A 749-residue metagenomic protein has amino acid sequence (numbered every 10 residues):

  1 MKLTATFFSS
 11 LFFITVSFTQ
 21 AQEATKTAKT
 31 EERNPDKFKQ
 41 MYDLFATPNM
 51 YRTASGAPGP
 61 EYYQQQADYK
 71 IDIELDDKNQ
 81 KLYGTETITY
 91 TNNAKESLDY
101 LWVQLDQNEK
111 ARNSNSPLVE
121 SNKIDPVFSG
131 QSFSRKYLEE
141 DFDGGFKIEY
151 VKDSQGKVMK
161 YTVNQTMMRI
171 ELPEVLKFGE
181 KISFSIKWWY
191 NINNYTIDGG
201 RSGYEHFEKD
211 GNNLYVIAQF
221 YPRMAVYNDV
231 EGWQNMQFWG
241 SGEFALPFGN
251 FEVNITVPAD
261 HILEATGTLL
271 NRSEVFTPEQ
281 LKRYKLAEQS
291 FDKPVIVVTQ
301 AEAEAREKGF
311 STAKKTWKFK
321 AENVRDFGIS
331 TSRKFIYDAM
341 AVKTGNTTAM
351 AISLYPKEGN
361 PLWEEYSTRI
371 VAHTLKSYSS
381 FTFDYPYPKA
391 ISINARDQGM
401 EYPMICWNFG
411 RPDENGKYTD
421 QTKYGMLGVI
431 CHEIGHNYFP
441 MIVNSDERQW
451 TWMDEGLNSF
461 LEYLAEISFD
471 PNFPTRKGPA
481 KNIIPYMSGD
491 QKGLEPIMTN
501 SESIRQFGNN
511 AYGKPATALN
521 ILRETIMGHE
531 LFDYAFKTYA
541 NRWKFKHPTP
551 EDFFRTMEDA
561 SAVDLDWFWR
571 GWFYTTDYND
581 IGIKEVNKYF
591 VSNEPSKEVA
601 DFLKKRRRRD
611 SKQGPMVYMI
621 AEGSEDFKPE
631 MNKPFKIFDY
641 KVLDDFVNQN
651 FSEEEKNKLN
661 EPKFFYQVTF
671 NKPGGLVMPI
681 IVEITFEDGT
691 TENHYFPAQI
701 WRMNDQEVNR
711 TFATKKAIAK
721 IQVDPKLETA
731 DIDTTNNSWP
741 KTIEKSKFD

Functional and structural regions predicted by a protein language model:
A24-E32, D72, K81, T91 (+6 more regions): A surface-exposed beta-strand-loop module
T27-Q104: Early extracytoplasmic/domain-onset interaction patches
E32-T53, A67, F319, A351-N648: Hydrophobic alpha-helical and helix-loop surface patches within well-folded domains that function as non-catalytic
E86-I88, N92, L105-Q107, E180-N194 (+3 more regions): Short, hydrophobic/aromatic-enriched beta-strand segments in well-ordered soluble domains
W102-G156, D260-H261, T685-F696, A713: Solvent-exposed beta-hairpin/edge-strand motifs
N113-F128, W189-F251, R272, L727-D749: Glycine/proline-rich low-complexity spacer/linker segments in large multi-domain proteins
P222-W233, W239-C431, F460: Hydrophobic helix-coil surface modules that form long, contiguous segments used for peptide/substrate interaction
E264-A265, L565-D566, I581-W701, D705-R710 (+2 more regions): Beta-strand-rich binding/interaction modules
